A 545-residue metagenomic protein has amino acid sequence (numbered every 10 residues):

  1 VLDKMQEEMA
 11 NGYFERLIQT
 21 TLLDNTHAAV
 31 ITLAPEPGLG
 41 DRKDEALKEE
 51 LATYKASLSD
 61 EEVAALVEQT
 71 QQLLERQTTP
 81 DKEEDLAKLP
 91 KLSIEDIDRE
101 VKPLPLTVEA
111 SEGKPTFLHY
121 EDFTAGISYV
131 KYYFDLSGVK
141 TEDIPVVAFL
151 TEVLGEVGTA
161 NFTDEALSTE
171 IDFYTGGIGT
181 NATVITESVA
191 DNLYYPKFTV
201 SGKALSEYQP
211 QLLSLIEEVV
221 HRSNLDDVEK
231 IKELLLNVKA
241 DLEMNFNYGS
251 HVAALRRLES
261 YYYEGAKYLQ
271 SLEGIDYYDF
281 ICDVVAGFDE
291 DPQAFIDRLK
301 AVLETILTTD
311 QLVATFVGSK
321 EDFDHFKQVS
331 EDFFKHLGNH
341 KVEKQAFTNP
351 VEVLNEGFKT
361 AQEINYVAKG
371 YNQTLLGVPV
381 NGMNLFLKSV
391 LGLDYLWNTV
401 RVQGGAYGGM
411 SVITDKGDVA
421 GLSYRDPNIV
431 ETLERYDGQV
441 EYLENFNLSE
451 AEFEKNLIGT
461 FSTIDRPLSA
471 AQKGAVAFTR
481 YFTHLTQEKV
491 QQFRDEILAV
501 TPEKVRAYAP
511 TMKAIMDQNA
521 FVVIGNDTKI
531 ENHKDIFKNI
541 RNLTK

Functional and structural regions predicted by a protein language model:
V1-Q6, T26-E36, R42, A125-E156 (+6 more regions): M16 family metallopeptidases and their MPP-like homologs
V1-T70, D283-G338: Ordered core of a single globular domain
L2-M5, R16-T21, P105-L106, T116-E121 (+6 more regions): Generic recognition of flexible, low-complexity loop/linker segments
D44, E243, N247, F326-Q328 (+1 more regions): Short acidic, glycine/serine/threonine-rich loops at helix termini
S57-G155, E304, Q311, T315 (+3 more regions): His/Glu-based metal-binding/catalytic segments typifying zinc-dependent metallopeptidases
A166, A499-K545: In a subset of proteins, long, contiguous C-terminal domains/tails are tracked
S214-I216, K327-F333, R435-D437, I536-F537: Short amphipathic alpha-helices in soluble, non-transmembrane regions that often serve as interface/regulatory elements
